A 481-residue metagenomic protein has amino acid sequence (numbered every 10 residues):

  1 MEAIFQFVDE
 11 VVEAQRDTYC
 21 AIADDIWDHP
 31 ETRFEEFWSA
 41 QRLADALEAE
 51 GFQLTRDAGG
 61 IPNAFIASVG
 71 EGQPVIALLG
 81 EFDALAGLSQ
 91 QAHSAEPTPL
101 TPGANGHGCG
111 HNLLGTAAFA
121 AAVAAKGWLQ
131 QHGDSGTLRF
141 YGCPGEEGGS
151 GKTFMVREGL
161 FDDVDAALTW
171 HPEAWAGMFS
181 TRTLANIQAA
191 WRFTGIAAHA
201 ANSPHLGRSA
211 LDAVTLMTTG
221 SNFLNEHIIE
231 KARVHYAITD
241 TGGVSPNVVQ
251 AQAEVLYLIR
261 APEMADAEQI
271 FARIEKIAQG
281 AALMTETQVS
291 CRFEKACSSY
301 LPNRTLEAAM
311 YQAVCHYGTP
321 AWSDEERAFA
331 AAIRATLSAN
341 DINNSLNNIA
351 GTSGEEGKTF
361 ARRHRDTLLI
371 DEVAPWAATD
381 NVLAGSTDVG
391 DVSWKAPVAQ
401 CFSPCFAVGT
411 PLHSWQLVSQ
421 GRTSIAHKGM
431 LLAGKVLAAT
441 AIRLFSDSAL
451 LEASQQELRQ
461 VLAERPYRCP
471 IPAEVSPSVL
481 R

Functional and structural regions predicted by a protein language model:
E2-A3, A21-D25, P97-A104, T194-A201 (+3 more regions): A short small-residue
E2-H107, N112, T116-T137: Acidic/His- and Gly-rich active-site-bordering loop/insert found across diverse amide/peptide-bond hydrolases
I4-F7, Q15-I22, E35, S39-A46 (+21 more regions): General structural feature for long, well-ordered alpha-helical segments within catalytic domains of soluble enzymes
I26, A67, L78, H111 (+8 more regions): Divalent metal-coordination and catalytic microenvironments
E31-T32, Y141-G145, E294-S299: Conserved short loop/turn motifs at secondary-structure junctions
N63-F65, L85-G87, S94-G106, N112-L113 (+3 more regions): Histidine/acidic-residue-rich, glycine-tolerant segments that coordinate divalent metal ions
A77-L79, L88, T194, C401-P404: Non-cysteine beta-strand/loop elements that form the S-adenosyl-L-methionine
T215-R481: Metal-dependent amide/peptide-bond hydrolase catalytic core, centered on the "pita-bread" metallohydrolase fold
